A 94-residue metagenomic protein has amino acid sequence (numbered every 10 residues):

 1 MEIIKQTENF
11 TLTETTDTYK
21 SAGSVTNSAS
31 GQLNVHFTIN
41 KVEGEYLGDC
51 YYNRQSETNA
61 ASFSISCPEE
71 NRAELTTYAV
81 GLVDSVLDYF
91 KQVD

Functional and structural regions predicted by a protein language model:
M1-D94: Viral virion structural and adsorption modules
